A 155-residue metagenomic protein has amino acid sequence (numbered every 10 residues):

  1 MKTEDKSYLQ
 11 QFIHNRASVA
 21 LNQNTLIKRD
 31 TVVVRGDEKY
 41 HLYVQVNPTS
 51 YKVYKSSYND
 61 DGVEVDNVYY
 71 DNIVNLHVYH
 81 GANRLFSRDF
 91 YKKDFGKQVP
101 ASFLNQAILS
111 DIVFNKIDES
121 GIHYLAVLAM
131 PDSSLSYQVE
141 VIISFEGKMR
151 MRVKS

Functional and structural regions predicted by a protein language model:
M1-S7: Bacterial Sec-dependent N-terminal signal peptides
T3, H41, V63-N67, D132 (+1 more regions): Proteins with a high burden of low-complexity, intrinsically disordered sequence enriched in S/T/G/P/A and R, requiring
Y8-D111: Surface-exposed acidic loop/strand-edge motifs in secreted or periplasmic proteins that form small linear binding
S87-S155: Extracytoplasmic electrostatic interaction patches
